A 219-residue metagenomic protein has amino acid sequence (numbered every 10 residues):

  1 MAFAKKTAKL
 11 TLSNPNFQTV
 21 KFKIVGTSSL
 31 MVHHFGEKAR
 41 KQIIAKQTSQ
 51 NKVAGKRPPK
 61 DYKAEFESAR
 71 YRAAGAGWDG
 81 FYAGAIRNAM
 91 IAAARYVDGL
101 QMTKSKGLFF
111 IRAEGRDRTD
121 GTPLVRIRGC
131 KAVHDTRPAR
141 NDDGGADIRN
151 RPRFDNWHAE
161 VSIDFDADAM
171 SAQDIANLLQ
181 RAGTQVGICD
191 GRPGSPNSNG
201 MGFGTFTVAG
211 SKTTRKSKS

Functional and structural regions predicted by a protein language model:
M1-S219: RNA-interacting cores
